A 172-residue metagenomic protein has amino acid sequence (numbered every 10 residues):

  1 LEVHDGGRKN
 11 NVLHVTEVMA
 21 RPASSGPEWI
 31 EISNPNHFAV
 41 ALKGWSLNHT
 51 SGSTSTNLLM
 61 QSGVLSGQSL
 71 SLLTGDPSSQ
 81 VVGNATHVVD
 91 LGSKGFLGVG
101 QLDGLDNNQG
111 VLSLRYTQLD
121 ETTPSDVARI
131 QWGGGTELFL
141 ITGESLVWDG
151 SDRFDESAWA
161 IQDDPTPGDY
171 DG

Functional and structural regions predicted by a protein language model:
L1-G172: Intrinsically disordered, low-complexity linkers and terminal tails enriched in Ser/Thr/Pro/Gly with interspersed basic
